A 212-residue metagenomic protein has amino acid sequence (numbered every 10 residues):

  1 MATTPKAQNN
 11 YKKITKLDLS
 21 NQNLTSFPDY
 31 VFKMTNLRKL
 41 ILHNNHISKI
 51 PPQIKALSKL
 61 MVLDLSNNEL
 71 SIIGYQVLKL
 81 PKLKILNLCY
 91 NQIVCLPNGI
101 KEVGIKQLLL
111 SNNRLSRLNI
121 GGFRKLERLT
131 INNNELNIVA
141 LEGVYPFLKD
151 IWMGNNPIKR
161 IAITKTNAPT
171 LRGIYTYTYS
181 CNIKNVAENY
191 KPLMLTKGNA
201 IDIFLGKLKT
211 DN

Functional and structural regions predicted by a protein language model:
P5, F27-Y30, I50-Q53, I73-Q76 (+5 more regions): The feature encodes a structural signal of leucine-rich repeats
N10-S48: LRR N-terminal entry segment and analogous cap-like coil->beta motifs
Y11-K13, F32-N36, K55-L60, L78-L83 (+5 more regions): Leucine-rich repeat
T15-L17, L40-L42, L60-L65, L83-L88 (+4 more regions): Conserved hydrophobic beta-strand positions in leucine-rich repeat
Q22, N45, N68, N91 (+4 more regions): Consensus "Asn ladder" position of solenoid repeat domains
K49, Q53-R114: A generic tandem-repeat structural signature
G99, L109, R114-S116, R128-N137 (+1 more regions): WD40 beta-propeller repeat blades
V144-N212: Leucine-rich solenoid repeat scaffolds
